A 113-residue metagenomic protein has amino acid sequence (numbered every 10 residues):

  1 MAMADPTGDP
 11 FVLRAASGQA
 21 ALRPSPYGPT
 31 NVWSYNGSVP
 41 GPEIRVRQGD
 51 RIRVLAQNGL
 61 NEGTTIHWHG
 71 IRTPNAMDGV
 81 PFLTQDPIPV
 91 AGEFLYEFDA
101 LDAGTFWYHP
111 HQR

Functional and structural regions predicted by a protein language model:
M1-L95: N-terminal, post-signal-peptide metal-ligating segments of extracellular/periplasmic oxidoreductases, dominated by
G92-R113: Hydrophobic or amphipathic alpha-helical targeting/insertion segments
